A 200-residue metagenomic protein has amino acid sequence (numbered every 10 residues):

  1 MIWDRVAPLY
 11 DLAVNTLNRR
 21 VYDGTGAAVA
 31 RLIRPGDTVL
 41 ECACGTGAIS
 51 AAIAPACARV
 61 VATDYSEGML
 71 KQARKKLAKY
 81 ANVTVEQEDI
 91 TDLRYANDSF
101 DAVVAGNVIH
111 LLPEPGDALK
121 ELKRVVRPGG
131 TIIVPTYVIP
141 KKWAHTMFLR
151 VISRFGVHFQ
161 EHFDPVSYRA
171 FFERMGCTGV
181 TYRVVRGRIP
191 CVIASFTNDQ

Functional and structural regions predicted by a protein language model:
M1-R34, A48, Q72, K76 (+3 more regions): Conserved class I S-adenosyl-L-methionine
A13-T16, I133-C191: C-terminal alpha-helical "lid/dimerization" subdomain adjacent to the S-adenosyl-L-methionine
V29, I53, L122: Class I S-adenosylmethionine-dependent transferase superfamily signal
P35, V126-T131: Short glycine-dipeptide loop
L40-D92: Class I SAM-dependent methyltransferase SAM/SAH-binding core
T91-V103: A short acidic, Gly/Pro-enriched loop at the edge of an enzyme's catalytic core that lines a small-molecule cofactor
A102-E114: A short SAM/SAH-binding and catalytic strip from SAM-dependent methyltransferases
G116-P128: A short glycine-rich, Lys/Arg-flanked "PGG" loop and its adjoining helix->strand segment in the class I
